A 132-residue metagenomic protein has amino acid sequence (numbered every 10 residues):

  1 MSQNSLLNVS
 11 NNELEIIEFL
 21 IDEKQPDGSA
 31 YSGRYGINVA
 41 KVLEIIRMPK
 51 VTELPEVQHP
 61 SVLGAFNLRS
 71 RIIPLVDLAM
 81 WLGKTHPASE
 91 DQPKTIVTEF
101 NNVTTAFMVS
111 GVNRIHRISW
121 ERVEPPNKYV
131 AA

Functional and structural regions predicted by a protein language model:
M1-A132: An acidic, low-aromatic, low-complexity terminal/linker signal
